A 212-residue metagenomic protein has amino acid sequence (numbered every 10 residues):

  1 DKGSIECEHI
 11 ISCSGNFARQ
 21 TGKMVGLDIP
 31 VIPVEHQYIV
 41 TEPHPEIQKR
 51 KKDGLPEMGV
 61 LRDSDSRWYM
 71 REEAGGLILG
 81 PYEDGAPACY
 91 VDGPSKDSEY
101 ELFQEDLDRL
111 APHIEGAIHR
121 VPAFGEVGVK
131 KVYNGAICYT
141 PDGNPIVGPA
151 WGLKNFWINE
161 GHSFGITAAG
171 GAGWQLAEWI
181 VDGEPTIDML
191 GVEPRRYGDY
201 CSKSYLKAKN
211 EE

Functional and structural regions predicted by a protein language model:
D1-Q104, P112-R120, D199-E212: Flavin-dependent oxidoreductases
D65, A74, A88, K96-E211: C-terminal catalytic lobe of FAD-dependent flavoproteins
